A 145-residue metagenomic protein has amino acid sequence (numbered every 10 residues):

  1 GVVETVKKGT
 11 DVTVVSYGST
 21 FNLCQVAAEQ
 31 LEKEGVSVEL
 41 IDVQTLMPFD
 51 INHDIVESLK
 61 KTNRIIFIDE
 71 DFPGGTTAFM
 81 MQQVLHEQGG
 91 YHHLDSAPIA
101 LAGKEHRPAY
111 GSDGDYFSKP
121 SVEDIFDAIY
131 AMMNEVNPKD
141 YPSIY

Functional and structural regions predicted by a protein language model:
G1-Y145: Thiamine diphosphate
